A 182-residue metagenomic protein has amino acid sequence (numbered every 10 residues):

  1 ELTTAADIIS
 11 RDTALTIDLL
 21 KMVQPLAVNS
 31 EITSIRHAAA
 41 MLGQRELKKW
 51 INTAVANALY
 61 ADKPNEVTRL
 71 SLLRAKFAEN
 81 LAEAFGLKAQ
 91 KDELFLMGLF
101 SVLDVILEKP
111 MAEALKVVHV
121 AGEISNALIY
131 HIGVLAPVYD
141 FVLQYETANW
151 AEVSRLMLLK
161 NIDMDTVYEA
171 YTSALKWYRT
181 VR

Functional and structural regions predicted by a protein language model:
E1-R182: Conserved alpha-helical "signature site" that marks functionally important helical segments or helix/loop junctions
